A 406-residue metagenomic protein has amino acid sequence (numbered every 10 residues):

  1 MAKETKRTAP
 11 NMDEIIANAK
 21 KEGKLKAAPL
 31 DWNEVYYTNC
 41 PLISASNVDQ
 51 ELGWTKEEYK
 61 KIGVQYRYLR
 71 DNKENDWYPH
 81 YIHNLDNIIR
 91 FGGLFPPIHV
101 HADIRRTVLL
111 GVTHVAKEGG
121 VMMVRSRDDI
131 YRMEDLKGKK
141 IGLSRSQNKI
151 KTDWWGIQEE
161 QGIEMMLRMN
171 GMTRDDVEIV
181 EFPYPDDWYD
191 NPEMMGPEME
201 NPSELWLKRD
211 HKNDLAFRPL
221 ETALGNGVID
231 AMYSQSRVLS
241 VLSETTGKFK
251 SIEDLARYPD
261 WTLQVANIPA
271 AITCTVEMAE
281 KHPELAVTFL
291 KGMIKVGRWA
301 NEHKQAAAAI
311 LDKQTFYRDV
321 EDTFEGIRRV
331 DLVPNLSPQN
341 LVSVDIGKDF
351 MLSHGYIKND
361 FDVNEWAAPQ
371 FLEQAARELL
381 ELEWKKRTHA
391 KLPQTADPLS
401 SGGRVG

Functional and structural regions predicted by a protein language model:
A2-E14, L352-G406: Conserved C-terminal helix/tail region of periplasmic/extracytoplasmic solute-binding proteins
E4-P192, S236, Q394-G406: Short, glycine-/small- and polar/acidic-enriched structural segments that line small-molecule recognition paths
Q50, W54, F95, H99 (+8 more regions): Extracytoplasmic/secreted proteins, especially bacterial periplasmic and envelope-associated proteins
K56-K61, Y258-T262, L332-Q339: Short, solvent-exposed loop/beta-turn-alpha elements that line the ligand-binding surface or hinge of extracytoplasmic
K61-L69, M172-I179, E284, T315-R328 (+1 more regions): Short, surface-exposed acidic
W188-I310: Pocket-lining segment of extracytoplasmic ligand-binding domains
A279-K358: Secondary-structure end/capping motifs
